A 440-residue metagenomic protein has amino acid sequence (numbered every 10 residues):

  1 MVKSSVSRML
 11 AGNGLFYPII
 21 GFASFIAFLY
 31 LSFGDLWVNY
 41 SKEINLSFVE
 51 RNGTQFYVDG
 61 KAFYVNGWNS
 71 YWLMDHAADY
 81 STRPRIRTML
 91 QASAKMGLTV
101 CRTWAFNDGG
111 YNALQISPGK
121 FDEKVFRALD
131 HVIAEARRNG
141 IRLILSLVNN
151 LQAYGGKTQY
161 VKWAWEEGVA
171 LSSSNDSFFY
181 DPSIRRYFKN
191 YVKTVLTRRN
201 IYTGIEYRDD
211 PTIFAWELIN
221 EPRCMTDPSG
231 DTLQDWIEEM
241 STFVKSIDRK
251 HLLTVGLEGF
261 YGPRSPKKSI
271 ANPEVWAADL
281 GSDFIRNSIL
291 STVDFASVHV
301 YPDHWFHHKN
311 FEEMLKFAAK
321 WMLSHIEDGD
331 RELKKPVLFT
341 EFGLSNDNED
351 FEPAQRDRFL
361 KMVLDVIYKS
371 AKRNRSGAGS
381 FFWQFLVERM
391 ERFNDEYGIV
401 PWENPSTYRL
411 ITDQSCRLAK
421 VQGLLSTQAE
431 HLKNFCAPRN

Functional and structural regions predicted by a protein language model:
V2-V38: N-terminal signal-anchor transmembrane helix specifying type II single-pass membrane topology of secretory-pathway
K3-L10, W37-P336, F342-R358, M362-I367 (+4 more regions): Active-site mouth of glycoside hydrolases
